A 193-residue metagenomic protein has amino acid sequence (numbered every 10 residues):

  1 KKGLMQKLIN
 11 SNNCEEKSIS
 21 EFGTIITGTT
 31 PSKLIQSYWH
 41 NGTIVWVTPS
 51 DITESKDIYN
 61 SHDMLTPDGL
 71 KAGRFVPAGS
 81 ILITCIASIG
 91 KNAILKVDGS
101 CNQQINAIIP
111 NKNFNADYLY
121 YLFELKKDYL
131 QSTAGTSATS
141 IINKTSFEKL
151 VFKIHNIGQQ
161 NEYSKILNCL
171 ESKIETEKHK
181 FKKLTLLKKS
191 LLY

Functional and structural regions predicted by a protein language model:
G3, K7-T30, W46, E54 (+4 more regions): Non-catalytic DNA-recognition/assembly elements of restriction-modification systems
Q6-N10, V151-L184, S190-Y193: A structural feature that tracks compact, well-ordered secondary-structure segments with a strong bias toward
I19-G23, T53-I58, I94-G158: Basic, amphipathic alpha-helical recognition segments used for DNA target recognition
S20-Q36, T48-A78, K96: Sequence-specific dsDNA recognition surfaces
I83-T84, C169: A generic structural signal for residues embedded in beta-strands
S88-K91: Short, charged beta-turn/beta-strand-edge "cap" motif at the junction between a beta-strand and an adjacent loop
